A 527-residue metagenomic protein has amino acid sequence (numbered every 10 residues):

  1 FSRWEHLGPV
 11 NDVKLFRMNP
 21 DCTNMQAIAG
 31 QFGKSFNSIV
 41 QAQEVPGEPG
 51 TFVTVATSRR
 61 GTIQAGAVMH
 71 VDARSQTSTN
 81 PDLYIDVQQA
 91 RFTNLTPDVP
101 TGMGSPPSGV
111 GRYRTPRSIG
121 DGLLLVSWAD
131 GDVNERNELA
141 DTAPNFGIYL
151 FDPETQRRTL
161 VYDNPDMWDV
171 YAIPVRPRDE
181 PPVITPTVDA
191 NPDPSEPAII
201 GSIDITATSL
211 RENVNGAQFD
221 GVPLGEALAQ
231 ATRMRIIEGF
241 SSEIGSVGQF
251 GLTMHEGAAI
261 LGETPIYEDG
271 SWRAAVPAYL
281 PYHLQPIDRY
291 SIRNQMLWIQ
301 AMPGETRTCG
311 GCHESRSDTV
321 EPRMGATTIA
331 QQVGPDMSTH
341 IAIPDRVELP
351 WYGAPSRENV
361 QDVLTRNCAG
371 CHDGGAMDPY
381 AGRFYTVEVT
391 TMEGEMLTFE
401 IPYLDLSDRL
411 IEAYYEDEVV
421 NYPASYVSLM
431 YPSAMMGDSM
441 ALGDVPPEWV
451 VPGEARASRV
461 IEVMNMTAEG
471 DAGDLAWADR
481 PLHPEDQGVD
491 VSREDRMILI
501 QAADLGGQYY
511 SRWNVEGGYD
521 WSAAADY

Functional and structural regions predicted by a protein language model:
F1-R3, T51-A56, L124-W128, P181-V183: Residue position within the beta-strands of beta-propeller blades
G8-R17, R60-D72, N80, V133-Y149: Structural motif
N11, F36-Q41, Q64, R112 (+4 more regions): Beta-rich catalytic cores
N19-T23, M69-A90, E154, L160 (+1 more regions): Short loop/turn segments immediately following beta-strands, especially the blade-tip and inter-blade linker loops
M25-F36, T77-P107, N164-D179: Surface-exposed loop and turn segments in beta-propeller and other repeat-based domains that flank or scaffold
F36-R59, T101-D121, P177-D179: Signature of short aromatic-glycine-proline-rich micro-motifs recurring in repeat-based ectodomains
E212-P223, A231-M234, E238-F240, Y279-P281 (+2 more regions): Aromatic- and Gly/Pro-enriched helix-to-coil junctions and flexible linker segments
L252-D269: Short, acidic Ser/Thr/Gly-rich low-complexity loop/linker segments typical of extracellular and cell-surface proteins
